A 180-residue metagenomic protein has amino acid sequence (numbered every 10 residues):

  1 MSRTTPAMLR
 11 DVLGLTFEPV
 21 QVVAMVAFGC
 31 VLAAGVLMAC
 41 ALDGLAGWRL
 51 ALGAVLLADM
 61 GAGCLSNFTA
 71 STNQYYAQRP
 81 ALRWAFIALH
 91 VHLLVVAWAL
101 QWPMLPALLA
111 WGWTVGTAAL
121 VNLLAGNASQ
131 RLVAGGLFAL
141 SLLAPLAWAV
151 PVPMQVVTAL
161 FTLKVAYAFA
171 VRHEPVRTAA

Functional and structural regions predicted by a protein language model:
M1-N67: N-terminal topogenic module of multi-pass integral membrane proteins
L9-T16, L45-R49, L65-Q78, H90-L100 (+1 more regions): Short juxtamembrane and helix-loop transition motifs at transmembrane-helix boundaries in membrane proteins
M25-A34, A85-A97, A134-L140: Core segments of transmembrane alpha-helices that mediate helix-helix packing or line hydrophobic substrate/ligand
L32-L52, V96-A107, A144-V157: Helix-coil boundary and interhelical linker segments in multi-pass alpha-helical membrane proteins
W48-A58, P106-G116, G135-L137, P153-V165: Hydrophobic core segments of alpha-helical transmembrane domains in multi-pass membrane proteins
L57-S66, A118-L123, V165-P175: Transmembrane alpha-helical segments that form the membrane-embedded catalytic/substrate-channel core of multi-pass
Y76-F86, L109, S129-F138: Cytoplasmic-side transmembrane-helix entry/capping segments in multi-pass membrane proteins
S129-A180: Terminal transmembrane helical module of multi-pass membrane proteins
